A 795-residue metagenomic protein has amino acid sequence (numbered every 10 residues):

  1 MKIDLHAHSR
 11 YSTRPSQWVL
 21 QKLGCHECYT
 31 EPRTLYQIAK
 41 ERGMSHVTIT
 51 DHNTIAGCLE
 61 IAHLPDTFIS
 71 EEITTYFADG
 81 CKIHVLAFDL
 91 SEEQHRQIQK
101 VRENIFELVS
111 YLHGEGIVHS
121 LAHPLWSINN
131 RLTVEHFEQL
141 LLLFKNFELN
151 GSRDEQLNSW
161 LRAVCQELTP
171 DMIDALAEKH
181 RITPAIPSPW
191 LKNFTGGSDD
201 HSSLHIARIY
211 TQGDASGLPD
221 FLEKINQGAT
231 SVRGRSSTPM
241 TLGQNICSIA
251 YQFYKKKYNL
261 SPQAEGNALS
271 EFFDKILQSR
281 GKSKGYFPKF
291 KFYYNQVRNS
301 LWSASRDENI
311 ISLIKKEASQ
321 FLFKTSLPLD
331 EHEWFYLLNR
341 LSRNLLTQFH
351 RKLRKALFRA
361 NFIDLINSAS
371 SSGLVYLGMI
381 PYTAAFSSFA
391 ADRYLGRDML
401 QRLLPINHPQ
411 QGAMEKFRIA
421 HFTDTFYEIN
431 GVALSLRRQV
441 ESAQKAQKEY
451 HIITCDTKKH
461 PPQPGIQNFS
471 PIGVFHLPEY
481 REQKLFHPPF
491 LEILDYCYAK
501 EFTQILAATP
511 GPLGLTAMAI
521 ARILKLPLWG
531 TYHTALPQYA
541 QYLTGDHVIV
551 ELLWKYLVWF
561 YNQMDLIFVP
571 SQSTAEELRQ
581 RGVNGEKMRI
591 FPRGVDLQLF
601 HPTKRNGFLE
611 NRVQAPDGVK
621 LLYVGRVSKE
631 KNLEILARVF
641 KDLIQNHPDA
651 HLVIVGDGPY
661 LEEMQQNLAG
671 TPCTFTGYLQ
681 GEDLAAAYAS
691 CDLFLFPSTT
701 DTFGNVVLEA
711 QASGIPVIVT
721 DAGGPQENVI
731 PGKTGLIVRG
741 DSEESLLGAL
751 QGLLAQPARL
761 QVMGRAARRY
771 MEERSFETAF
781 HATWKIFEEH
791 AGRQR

Functional and structural regions predicted by a protein language model:
M1-C81, L204, F417: An N-terminally biased module of ancient metal coordination in phosphate/nucleic-acid-related enzymes
K2-H26, E92-T211, R235: Domain-core and long-helix interface of multi-subunit machines
H421, Q614-K641: Conserved donor-binding/catalytic core segment of Leloir-type glycosyltransferases
S573, G594: Carbohydrate-associated surface elements
E662-E682: Nucleotide-activated donor-binding/catalytic signature segment of Leloir-type glycosyltransferases, i.e., the conserved
T699: Aromatic "clamp/platform" in nucleotide-sugar-dependent glycosyltransferases that forms part of the donor/acceptor
P716-V719: Short hydrophobic beta-strand element within catalytic cores of glycosyltransferases and related nucleotide-activated
P731-G732, L736-E743, G752-P757: Conserved acidic donor-binding segment of nucleotide-sugar-dependent glycosyltransferases
